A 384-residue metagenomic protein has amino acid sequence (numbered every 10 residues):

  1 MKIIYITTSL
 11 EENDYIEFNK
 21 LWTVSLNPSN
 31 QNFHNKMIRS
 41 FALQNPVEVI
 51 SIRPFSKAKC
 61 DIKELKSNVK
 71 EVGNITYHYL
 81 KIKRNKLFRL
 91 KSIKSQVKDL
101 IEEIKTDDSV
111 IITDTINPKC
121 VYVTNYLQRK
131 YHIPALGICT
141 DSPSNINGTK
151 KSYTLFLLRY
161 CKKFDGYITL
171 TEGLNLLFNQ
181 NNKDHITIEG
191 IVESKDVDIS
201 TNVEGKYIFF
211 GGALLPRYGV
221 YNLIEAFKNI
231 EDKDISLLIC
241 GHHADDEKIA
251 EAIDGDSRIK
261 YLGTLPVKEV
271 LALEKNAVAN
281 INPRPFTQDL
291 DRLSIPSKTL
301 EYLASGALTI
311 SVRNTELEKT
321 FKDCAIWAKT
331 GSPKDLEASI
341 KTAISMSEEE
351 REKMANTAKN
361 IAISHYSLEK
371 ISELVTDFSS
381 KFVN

Functional and structural regions predicted by a protein language model:
I4-I6, S200-K228, L237-I239: Conserved donor-binding/catalytic core segment of Leloir-type glycosyltransferases
F33, S144, L158, K162-D198: Donor nucleotide-sugar binding/catalytic pocket of nucleotide-sugar-dependent glycosyltransferases
H34-R39, K119-Y122, Y126-K130, D141-P143 (+1 more regions): Membrane-proximal helix-turn-helix segments that form the acceptor-binding/catalytic region of lipid-linked
Q44, A272, S345-S380: A charged, aromatic-enriched C-terminal amphipathic alpha-helix characteristic of glycosyltransferases across folds
G211, S236-I249, G263: Glycosyltransferase donor-sugar binding loop
Y218, K268-V270, N280-E301, I310-T320: Nucleotide-sugar-dependent
E247-E274, A279: Nucleotide-activated donor-binding/catalytic signature segment of Leloir-type glycosyltransferases, i.e., the conserved
A325-K334, T342-E348: Conserved acidic donor-binding segment of nucleotide-sugar-dependent glycosyltransferases
